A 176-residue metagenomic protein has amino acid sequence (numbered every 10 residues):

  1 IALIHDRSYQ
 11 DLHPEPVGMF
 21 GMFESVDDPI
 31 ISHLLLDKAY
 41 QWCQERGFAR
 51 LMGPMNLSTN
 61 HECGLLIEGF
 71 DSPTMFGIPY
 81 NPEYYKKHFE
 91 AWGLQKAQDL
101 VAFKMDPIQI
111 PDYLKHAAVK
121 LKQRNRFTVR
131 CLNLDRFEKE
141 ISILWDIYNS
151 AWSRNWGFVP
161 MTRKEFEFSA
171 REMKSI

Functional and structural regions predicted by a protein language model:
I1-H5: Conserved beta-strand in the GNAT
D6-Y9, R171: Short beta-turn/strand-loop junction motif enriched in small, turn-promoting residues
S8-Y9, T59, I108, F137: Surface-exposed, flexible loop/turn segments at secondary-structure boundaries
Q10-G93: Acyl-donor binding region in acyl/amide transferases
H13, D146, F168-E172: GNAT-family acyltransferases
C43, N149, K174-I176: Short regulatory alpha-helical segment in sensory/regulatory domains of signaling proteins that mediates
P79-G157: Acyltransferase donor/substrate-recognition loop-hinge adjacent to the catalytic core
S153-R171: Conserved GNAT-fold acetyl-CoA-binding loop/helix
